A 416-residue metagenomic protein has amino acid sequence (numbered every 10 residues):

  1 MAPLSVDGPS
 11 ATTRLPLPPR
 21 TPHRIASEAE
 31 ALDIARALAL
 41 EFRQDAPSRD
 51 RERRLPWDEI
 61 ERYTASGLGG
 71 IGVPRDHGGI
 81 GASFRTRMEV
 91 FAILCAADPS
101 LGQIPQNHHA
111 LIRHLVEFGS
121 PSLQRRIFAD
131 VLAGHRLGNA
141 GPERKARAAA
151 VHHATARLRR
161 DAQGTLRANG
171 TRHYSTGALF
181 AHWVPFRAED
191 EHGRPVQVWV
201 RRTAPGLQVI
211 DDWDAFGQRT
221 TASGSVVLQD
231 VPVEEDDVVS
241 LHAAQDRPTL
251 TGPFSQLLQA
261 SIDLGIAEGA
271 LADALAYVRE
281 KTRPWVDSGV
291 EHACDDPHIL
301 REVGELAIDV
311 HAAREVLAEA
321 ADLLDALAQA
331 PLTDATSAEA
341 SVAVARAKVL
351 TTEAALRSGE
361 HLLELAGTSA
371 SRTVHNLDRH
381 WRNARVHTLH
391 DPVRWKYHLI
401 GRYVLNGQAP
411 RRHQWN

Functional and structural regions predicted by a protein language model:
M1-Q106: Amphipathic, small/basic residue-rich leader segments at the start of a protein or domain
D33, G265-E268, A272, G304-H311 (+3 more regions): Generic structural signal for well-ordered, non-transmembrane alpha-helical segments in soluble/cytosolic regions
P47-D50, H311-V349, L363-A366, S371: C-terminal helix-coil-helix/basic helical segment that borders enzyme active sites and/or dimer interfaces and provides
D58-T64, I71-T176: Glycine-rich flavin
T171-V209: A short core secondary-structure module
H173-A178, S255-L258, H387-H390: Glycine-rich phosphate/pyrophosphate-binding beta-alpha loops
A215-V310: Glycine-rich beta->alpha junctions and the first turn(s) of the following alpha-helix
A366-N416: Glycine-rich phosphate/cofactor-binding loops in nucleotide/flavin-utilizing enzymes
